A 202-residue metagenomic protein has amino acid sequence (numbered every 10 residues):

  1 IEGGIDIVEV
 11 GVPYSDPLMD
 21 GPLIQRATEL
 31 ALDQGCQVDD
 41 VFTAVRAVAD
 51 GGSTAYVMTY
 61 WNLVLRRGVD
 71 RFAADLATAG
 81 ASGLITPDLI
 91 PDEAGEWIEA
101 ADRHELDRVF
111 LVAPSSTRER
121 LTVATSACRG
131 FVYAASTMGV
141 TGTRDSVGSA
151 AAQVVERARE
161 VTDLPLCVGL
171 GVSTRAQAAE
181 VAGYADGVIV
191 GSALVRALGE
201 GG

Functional and structural regions predicted by a protein language model:
I1, A77-T78, D102, T125 (+2 more regions): Non-catalytic positions within long, well-ordered alpha-helices that form the structural scaffold/packing of enzyme
I1, S116-S126, V168, V172-V188: Catalytic cores of alpha/beta
I1-V10, D16, Q25, A31-L32 (+1 more regions): Feature detects long, helix-prone N-terminal segments enriched in hydrophobes
I5-P17, A79-I85, I90, V132-G142 (+2 more regions): Glycine-rich phosphate-binding active-site loops on the catalytic face of alpha/beta enzymes
Y14-I24, D33-R46, V64-R71, T86-H104 (+4 more regions): Active-site-adjacent beta->alpha loops and helix N-cap segments on the catalytic face of soluble alpha/beta enzymes
G21-Q25, A49-A55, V132-S136: Short, basic/glycine-rich phosphate-binding loops at helix/coil junctions that contact nucleotide phosphates
D50-Y60, A101-L111, R159-L170: Short beta-strand/loop segments at the ligand-binding rim of alpha/beta enzyme cores
G51-I85: Hydrophobic alpha-helical segments and helix pairs
